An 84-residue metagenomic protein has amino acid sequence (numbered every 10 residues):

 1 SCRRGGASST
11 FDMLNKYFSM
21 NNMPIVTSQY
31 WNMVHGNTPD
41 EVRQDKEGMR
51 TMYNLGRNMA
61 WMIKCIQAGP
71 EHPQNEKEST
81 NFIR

Functional and structural regions predicted by a protein language model:
S1-Y30: Helix-loop-strand module that forms the ligand-binding subsite of alpha/beta enzymes
P24-R84: Glycine-rich phosphate/pyrophosphate-binding loop and the adjoining helix
